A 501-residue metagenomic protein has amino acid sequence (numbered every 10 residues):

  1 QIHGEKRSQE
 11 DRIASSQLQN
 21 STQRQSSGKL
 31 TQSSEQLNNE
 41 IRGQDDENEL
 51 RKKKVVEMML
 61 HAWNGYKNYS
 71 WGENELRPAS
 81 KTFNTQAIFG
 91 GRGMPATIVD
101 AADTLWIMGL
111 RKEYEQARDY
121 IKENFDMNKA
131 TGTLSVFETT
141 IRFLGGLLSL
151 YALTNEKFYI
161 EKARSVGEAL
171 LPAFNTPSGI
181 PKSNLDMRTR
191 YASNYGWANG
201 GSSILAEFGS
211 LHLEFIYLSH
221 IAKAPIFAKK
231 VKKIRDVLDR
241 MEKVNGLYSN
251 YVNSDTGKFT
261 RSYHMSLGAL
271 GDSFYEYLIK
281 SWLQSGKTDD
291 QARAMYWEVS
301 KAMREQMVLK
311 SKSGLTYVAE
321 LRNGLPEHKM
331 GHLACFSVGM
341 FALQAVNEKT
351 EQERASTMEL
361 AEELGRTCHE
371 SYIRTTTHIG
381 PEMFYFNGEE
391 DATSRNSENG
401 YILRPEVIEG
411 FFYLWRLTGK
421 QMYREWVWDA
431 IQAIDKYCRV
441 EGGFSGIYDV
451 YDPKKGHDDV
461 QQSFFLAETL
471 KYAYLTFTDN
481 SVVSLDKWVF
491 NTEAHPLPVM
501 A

Functional and structural regions predicted by a protein language model:
Q1-A501: Glycan-recognition and catalytic cores of secretory/periplasmic carbohydrate-active enzymes
